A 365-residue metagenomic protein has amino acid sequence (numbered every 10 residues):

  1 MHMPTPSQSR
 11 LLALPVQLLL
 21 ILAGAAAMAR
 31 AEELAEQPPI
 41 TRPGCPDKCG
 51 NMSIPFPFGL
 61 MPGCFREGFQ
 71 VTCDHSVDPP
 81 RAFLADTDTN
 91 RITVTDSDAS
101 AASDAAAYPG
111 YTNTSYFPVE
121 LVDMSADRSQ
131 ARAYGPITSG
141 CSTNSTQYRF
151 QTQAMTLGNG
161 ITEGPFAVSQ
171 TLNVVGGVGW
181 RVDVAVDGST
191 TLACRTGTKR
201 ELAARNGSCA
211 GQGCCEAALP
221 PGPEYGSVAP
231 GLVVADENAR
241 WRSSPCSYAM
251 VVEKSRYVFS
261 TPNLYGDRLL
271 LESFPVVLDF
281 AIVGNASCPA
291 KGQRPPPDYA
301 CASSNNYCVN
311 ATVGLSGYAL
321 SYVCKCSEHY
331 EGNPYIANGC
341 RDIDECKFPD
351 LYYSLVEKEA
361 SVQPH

Functional and structural regions predicted by a protein language model:
H2-H365: Typically disulfide-stabilized, N-glycosylated extracellular/lumenal ectodomains of secreted and cell-surface proteins
